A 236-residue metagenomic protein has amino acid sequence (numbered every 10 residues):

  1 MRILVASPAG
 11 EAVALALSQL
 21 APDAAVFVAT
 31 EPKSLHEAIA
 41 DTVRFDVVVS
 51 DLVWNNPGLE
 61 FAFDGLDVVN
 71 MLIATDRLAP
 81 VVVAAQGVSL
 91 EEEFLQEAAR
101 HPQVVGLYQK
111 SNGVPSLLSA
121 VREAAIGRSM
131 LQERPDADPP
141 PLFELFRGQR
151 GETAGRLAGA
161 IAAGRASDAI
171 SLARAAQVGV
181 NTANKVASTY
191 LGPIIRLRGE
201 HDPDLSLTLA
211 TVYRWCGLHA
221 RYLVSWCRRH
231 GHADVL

Functional and structural regions predicted by a protein language model:
M1-L131: N-terminal regulatory/sensing modules of transcriptional regulators
D76, R128-L131, R150-A158, A187-I195 (+1 more regions): A general structural signal for short secondary-structure boundary/capping elements
V105-L107, D138-F143: Short, flexible active-site loops
S111, E133, N184, H201-S206: Non-catalytic, surface-exposed connector residues within folded enzymatic/regulatory domains
R128-D136, S167-D168: Short, structured loop/turn "capping" segments at alpha-beta junctions
P141-S188: Helix-turn-helix DNA-binding segment
A187-L236: Basic, Lys/Arg-enriched C-terminal extension of HTH/homeodomain DNA-binding domains
